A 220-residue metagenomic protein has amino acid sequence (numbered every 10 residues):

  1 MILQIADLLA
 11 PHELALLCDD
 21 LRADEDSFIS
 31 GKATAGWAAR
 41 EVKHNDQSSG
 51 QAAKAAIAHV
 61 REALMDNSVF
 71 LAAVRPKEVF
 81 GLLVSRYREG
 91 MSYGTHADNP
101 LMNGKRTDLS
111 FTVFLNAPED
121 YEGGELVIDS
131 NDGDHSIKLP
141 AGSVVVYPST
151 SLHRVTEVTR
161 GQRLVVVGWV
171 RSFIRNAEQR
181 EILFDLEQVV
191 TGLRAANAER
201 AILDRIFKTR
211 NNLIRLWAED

Functional and structural regions predicted by a protein language model:
M1-P76, I182-D220: Non-heme Fe(II)/2-oxoglutarate
S68-Q179, L183-F184: Catalytic core of non-heme Fe(II) oxygenases with the double-stranded beta-helix
